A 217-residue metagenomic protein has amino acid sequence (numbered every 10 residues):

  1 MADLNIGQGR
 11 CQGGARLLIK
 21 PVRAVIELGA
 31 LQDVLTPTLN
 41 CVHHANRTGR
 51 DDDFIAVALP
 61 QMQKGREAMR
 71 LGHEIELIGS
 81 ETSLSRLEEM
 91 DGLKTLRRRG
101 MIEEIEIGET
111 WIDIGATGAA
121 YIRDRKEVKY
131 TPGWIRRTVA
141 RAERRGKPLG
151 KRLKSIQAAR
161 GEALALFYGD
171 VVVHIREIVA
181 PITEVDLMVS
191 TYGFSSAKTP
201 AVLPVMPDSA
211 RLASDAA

Functional and structural regions predicted by a protein language model:
A2-A217: Long, contiguous binding/interaction regions
